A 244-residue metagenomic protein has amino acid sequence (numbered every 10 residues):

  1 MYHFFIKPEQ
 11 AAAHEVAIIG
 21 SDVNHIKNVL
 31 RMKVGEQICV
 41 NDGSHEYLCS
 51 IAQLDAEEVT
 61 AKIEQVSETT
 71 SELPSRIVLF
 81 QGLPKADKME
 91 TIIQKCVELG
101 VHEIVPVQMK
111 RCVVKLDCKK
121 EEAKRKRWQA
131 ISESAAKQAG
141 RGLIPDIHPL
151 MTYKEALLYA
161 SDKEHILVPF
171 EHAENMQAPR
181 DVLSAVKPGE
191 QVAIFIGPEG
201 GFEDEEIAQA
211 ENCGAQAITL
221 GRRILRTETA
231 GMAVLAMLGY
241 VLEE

Functional and structural regions predicted by a protein language model:
M1-E68: N-terminal positively charged helical leader segments and presequences
G35, C96, S132, A210 (+1 more regions): Residue-level signal for inorganic ion chemistry
I38, K62, S71-F80, L183-P188: Mobile, glycine- and charge-enriched loop segments and immediately flanking short secondary-structure elements within
A61, I144-H148, A217: Generic structural signal for residues in well-ordered beta-strands
T70-V168: RNA substrate-binding interface of SAM-dependent RNA methyltransferases
E121-R125, A185, A236-M237: Short, hinge-like loop/turn segments at secondary-structure boundaries
K163-G201, E206, A215-I218: Active-site/ligand-binding-proximal alpha/beta "capping" segment
E203-E244: Structured adenosyl-cofactor binding patch, chiefly the S-adenosyl-L-methionine
